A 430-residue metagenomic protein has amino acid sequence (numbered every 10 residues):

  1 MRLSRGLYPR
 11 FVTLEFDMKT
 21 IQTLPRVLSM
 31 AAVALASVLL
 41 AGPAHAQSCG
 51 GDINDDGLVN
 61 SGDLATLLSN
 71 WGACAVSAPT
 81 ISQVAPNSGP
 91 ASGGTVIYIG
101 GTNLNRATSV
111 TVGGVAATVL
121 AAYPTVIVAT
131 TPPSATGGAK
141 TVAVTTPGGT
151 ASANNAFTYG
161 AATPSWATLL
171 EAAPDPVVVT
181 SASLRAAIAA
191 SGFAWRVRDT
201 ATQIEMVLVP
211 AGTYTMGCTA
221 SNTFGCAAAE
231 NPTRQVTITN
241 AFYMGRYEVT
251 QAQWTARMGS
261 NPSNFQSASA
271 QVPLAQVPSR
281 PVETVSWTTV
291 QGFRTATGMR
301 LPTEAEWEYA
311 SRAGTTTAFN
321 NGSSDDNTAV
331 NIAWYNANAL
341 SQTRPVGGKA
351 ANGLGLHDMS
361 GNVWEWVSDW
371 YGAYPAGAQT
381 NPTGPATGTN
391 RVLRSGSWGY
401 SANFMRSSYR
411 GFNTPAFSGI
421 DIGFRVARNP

Functional and structural regions predicted by a protein language model:
S29-L39: Bacterial N-terminal signal peptides
G42-A46: Sec/Tat signal peptide C-region and signal peptidase I cleavage site
I53-A75, N103-N105, A252-T255, G259 (+1 more regions): Alpha-helical segments with a strong preference for the paired helices of cellulosomal dockerin domains
V76-R106, G149-A162: Beta-strand/beta-sandwich contexts
P133-G138: Surface-exposed, short loops/turns at beta-strand junctions within beta-sandwich domains
V144-T146: Conserved structural position at the C-terminal beta-strand of extracellular beta-sandwich adhesion modules
W166-P176, T213-D325, D369-A373: Active-site microenvironments of metalloenzymes and redox enzymes
N222, C226-V236, T315, S323-D325 (+2 more regions): Surface-exposed recognition segments
